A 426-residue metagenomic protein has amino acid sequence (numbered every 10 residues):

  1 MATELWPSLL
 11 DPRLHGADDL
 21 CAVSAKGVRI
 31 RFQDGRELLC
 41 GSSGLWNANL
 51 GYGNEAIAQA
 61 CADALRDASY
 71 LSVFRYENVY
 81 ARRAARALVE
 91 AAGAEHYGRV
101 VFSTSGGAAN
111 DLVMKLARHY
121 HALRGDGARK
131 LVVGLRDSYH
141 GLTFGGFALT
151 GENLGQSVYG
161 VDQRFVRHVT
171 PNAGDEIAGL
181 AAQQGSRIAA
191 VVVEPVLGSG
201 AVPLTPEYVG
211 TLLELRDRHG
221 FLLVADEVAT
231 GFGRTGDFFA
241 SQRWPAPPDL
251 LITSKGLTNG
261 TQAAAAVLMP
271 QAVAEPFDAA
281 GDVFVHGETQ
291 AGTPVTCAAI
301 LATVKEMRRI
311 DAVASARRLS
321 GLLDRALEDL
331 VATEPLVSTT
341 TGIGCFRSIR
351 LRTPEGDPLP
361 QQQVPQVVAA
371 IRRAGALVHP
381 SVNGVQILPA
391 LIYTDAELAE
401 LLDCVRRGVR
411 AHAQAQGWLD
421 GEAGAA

Functional and structural regions predicted by a protein language model:
M1-A426: Conserved N-terminal phosphate-binding loop of PLP-dependent enzymes in the Aspartate aminotransferase
